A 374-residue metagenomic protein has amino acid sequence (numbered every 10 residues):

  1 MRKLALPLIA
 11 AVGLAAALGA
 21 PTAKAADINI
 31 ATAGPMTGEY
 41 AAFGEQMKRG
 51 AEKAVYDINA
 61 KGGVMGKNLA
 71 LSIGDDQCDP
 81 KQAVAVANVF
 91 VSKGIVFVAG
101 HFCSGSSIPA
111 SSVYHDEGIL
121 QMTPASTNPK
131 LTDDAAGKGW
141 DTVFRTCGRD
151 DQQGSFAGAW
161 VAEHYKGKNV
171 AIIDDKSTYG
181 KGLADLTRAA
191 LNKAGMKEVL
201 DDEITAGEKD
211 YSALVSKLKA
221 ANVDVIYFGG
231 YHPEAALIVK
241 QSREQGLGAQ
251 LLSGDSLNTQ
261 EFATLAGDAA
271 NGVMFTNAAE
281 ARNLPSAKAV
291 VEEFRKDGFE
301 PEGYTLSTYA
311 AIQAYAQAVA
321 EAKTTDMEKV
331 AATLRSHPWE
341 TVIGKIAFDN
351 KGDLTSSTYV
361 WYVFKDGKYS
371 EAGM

Functional and structural regions predicted by a protein language model:
R2-L8, L14, A25-M374: Extracytosolic ligand-binding ectodomains
A17-P21: N-terminal signal peptide c-region/cleavage motif recognized by signal peptidases
